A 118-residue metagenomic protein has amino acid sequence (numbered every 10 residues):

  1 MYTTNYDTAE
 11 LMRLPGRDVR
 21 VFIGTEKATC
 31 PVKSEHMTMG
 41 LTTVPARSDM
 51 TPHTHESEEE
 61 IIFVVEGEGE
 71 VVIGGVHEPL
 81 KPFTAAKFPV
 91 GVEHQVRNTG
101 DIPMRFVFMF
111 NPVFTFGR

Functional and structural regions predicted by a protein language model:
M1-H36, R118: A short, N-terminal "cap"/entry segment at the start of jelly-roll beta-barrel domains of the cupin/DSBH fold
I23-A28, G40-H55: Conserved short histidine dyad/triad with adjacent acidic residue
A28, D49-M50, G67-V72, F114: Short beta-strand segments in beta-sandwich/barrel cores
C30-S34, M50-E56, R97-T99: Short histidine-centered beta-strand/loop micro-motifs that create catalytic or ligand/metal-coordination sites
T43-P45, T54-V71, M109: Short, conserved beta-strand element in jelly-roll/cupin
D49-T51, E70, A86, V90-V96: Histidine-centered metal-chelating micro-motifs
G75-V90: Short acidic-glycine-tyrosine-enriched beta hairpin
V90-F116: Ligand-binding loop in jelly-roll beta-barrel domains
